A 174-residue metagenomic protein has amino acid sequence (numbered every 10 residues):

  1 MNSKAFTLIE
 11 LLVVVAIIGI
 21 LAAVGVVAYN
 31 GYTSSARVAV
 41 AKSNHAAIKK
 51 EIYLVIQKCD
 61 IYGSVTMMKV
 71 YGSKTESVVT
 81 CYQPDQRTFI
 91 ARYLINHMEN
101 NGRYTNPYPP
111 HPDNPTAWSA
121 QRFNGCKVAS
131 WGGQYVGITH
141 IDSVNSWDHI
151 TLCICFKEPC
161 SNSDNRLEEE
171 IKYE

Functional and structural regions predicted by a protein language model:
M1-F6, T33, V38-V40, Q57 (+1 more regions): Residue-level signal for functionally critical sites in structured catalytic/ligand-binding pockets
N2-T33: N-terminal single-pass transmembrane signal-anchor helix
G19, V38, T105-Y108: A generic helix-loop boundary/linker signal
S34-S64: Membrane-proximal N-terminal amphipathic helix
Q57-E174: Periplasmic/extracellular, small/polar-rich flexible segments of pilin-like filament-forming proteins
